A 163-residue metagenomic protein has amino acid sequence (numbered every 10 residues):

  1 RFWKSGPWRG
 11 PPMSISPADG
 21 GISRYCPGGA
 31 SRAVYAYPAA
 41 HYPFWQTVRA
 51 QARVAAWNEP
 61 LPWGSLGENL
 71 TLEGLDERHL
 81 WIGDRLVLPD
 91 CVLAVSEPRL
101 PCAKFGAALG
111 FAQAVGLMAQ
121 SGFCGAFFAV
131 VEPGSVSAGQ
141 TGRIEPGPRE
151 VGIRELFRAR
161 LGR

Functional and structural regions predicted by a protein language model:
R1-G106, Q113, P146-R163: Electropositive, beta-rich accessory/interaction domains or terminal extensions that provide binding surfaces
G83, P133, S137-Q140: Loop/turn positions that initiate beta-strands
L109-G116, Q120-V130: Active-site glycine-rich loop that binds ribose-phosphate moieties when present
M118-A119, R143-E145: Solvent-exposed, well-ordered amphipathic alpha-helical segments that flank/support binding or catalytic loops
F123-C124, Q140-G142: A structural signal for small-residue-enriched, beta-sheet-centric alpha/beta enzyme cores and oligomeric scaffold folds
